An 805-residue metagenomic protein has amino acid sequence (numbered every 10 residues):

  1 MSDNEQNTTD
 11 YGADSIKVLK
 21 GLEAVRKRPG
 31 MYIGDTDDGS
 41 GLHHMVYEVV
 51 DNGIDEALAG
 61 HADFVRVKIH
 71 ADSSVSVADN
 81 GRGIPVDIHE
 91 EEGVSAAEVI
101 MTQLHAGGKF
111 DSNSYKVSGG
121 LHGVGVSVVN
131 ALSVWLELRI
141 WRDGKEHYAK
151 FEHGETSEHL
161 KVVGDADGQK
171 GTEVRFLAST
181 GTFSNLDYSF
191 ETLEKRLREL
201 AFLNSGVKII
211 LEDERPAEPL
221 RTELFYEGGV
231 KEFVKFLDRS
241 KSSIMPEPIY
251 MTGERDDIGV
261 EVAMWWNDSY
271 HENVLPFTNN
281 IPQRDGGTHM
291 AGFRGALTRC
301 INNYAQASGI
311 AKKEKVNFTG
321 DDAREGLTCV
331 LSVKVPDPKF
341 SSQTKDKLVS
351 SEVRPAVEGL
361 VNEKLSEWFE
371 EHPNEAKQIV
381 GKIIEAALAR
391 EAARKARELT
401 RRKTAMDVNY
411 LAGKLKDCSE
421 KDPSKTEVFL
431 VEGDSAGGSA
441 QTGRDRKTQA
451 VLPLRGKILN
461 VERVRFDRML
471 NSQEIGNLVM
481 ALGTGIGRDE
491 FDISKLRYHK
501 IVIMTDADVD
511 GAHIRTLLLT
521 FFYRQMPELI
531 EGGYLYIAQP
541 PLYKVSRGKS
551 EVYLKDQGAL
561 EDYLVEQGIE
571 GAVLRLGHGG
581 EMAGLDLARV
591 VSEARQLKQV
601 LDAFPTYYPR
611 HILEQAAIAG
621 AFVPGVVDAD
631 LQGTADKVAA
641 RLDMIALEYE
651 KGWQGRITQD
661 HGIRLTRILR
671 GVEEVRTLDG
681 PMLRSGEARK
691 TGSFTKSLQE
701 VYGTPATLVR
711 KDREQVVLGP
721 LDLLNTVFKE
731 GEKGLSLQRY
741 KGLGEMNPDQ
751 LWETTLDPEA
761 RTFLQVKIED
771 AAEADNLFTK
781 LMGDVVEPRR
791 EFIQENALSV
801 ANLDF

Functional and structural regions predicted by a protein language model:
M1-F805: Conserved phosphate-chemistry cores used by DNA topoisomerases
